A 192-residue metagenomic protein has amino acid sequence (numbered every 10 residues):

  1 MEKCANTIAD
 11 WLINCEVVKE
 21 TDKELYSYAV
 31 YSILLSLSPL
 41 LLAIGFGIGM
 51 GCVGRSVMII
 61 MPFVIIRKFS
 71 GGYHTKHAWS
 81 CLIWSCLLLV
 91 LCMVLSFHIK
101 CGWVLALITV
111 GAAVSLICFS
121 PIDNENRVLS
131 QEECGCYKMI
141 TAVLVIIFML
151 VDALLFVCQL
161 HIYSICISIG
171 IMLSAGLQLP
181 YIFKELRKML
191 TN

Functional and structural regions predicted by a protein language model:
T7-R55, I65: Hydrophobic transmembrane alpha-helices
F46-I59, V104-A112: Structural signature of hydrophobic alpha-helical transmembrane segments
F63-H74, F119-L129, L179-F183: C-terminal ends of transmembrane helices
K76-L87, V104-G111, Q131-M139: Cytoplasmic-side transmembrane-helix entry/capping segments in multi-pass membrane proteins
S85-E125: Short helix-perturbing small/polar motifs within transmembrane alpha-helices
C92-L105, V145-H161: Hydrophobic alpha-helical transmembrane segments in multi-pass integral membrane proteins
D123-I146: Membrane-helix boundary/juxtamembrane motif in polytopic membrane proteins
I165-L179: Small-residue-rich transmembrane alpha-helices that serve as helix-helix interface/gating elements in multipass
